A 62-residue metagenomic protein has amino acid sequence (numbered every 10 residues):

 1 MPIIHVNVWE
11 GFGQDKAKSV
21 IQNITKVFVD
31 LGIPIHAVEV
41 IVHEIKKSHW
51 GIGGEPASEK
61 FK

Functional and structural regions predicted by a protein language model:
M1-K62: A domain-level signal for the structural core that forms small-molecule/cofactor-binding pockets and catalytic centers
